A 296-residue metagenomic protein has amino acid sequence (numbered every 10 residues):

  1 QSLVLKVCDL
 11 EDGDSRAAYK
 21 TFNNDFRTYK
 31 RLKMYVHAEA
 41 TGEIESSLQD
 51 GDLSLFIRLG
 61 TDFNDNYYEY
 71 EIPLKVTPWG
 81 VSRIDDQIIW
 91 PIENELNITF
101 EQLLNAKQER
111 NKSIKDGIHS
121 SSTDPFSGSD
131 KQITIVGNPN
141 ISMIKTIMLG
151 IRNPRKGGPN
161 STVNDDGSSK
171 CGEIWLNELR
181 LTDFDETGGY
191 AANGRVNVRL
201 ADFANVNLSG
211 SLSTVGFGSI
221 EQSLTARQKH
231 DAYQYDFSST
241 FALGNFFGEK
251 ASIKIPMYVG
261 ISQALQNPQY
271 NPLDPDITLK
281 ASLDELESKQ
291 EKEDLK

Functional and structural regions predicted by a protein language model:
Q1-V198, N205-S211: Beta-rich carbohydrate-recognition modules and glycan-binding surfaces
G157-K296: Exposed, low-structure sequence patches enriched in small/polar residues
